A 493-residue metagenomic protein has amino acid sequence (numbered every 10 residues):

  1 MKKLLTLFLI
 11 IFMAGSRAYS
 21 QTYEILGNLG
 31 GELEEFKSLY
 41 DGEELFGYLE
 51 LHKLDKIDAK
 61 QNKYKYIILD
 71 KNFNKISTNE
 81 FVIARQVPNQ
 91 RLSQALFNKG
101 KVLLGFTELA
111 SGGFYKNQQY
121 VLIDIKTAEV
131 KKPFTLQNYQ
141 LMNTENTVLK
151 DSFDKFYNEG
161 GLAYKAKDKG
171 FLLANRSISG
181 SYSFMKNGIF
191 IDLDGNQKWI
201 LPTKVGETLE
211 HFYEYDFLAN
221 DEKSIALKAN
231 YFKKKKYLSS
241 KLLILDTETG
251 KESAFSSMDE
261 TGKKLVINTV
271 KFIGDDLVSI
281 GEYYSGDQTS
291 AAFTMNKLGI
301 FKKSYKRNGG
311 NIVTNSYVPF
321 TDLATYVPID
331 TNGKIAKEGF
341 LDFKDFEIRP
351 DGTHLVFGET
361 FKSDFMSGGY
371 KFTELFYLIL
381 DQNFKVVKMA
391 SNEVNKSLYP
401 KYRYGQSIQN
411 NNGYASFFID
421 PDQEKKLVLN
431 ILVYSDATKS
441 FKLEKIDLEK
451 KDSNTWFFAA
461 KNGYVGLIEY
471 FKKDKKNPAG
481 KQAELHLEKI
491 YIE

Functional and structural regions predicted by a protein language model:
M1-I25: Bacterial Sec-dependent N-terminal signal peptides
Q21-E493: Secretory-pathway ectodomains
